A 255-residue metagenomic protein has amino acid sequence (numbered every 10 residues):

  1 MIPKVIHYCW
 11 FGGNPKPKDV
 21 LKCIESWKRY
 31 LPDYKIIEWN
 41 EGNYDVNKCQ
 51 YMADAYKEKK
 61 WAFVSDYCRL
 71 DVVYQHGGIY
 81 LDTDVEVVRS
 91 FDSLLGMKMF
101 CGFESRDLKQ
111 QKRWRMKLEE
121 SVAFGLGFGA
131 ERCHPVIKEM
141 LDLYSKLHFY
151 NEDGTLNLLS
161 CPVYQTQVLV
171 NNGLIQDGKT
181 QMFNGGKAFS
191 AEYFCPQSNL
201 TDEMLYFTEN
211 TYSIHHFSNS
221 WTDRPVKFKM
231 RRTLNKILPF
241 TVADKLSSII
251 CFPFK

Functional and structural regions predicted by a protein language model:
M1-S65, T83-K255: Glycosyltransferase-associated regions of secretory-pathway enzymes, highlighting luminal stem/catalytic domains
D66-G78: Small-residue hinge/turn detector
